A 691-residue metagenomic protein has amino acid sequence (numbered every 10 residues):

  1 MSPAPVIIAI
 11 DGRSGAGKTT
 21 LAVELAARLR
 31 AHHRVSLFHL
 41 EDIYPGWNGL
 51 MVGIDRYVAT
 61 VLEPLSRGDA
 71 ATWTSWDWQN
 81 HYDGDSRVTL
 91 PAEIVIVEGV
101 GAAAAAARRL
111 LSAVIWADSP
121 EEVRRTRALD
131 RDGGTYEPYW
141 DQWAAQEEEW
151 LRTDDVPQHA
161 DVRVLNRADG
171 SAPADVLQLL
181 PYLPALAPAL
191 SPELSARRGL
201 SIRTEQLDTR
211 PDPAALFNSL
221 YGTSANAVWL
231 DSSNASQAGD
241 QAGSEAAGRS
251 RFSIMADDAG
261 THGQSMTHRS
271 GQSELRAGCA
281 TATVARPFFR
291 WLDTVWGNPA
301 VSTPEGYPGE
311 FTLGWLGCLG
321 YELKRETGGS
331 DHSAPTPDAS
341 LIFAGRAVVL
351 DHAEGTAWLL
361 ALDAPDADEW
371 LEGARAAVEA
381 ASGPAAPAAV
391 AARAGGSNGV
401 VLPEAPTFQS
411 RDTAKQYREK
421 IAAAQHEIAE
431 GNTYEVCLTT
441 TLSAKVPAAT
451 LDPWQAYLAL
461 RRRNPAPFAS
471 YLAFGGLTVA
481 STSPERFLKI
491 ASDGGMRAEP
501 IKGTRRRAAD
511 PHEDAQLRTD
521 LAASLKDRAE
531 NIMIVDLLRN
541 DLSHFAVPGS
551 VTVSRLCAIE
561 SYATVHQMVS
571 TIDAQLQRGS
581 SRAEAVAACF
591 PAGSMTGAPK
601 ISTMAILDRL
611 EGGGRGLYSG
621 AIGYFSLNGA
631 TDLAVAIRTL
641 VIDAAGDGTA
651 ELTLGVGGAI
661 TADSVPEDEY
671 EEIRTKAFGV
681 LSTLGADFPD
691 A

Functional and structural regions predicted by a protein language model:
M1, R109, A113, D130 (+3 more regions): NTP-dependent small-molecule kinase module
M1-I8: Extreme N-terminal, non-catalytic leader segments that precede Walker-type/kinase nucleotide-binding cores
R13: P-loop (Walker A) phosphate-binding loop of NTP-binding proteins
K18: Conserved lysine of the Walker
L21: Hydrophobic positions on the alpha1 helix immediately C-terminal to the Walker A/P-loop
S36, I43-L90, I94-V95: Conserved nucleotide-sensing/catalytic segment adjacent to the nucleotide-binding pocket in NTP-handling enzymes
D85-D132: ATP-dependent NMP and nucleoside kinases share a basic, alpha-helical "lid"
L183-A691: Extended alpha-helical targeting/anchoring segments, especially N-terminal organellar/secretory targeting helices
